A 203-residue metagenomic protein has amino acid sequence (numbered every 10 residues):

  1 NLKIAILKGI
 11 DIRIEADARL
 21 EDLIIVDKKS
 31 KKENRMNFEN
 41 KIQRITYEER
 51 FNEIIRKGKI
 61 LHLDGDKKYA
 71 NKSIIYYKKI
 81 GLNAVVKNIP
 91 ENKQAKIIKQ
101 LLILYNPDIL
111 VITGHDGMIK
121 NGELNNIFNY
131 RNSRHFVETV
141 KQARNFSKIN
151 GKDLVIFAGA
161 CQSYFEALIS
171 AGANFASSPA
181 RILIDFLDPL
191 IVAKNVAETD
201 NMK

Functional and structural regions predicted by a protein language model:
L2-E21: Basic/aromatic-rich interaction segments and small domains that mediate binding to polyanionic partners
K29-N88: Long, low-complexity intrinsically disordered regions
L82-I103: Functional beta-strand-loop-alpha-helix junction segments that form "active/interaction loops" within catalytic
I89-E91, P179-P189: Short, acidic/turn-prone active-site loops that include or flank metal/cofactor- and phosphate-binding residues
A95-I97, D185-N195: Short, charged, surface-exposed secondary-structure boundary motifs
L102-H115, A173: Proline-aspartate-enriched helix->loop->beta-strand connector
I119-F136: A short, glycine/acidic-enriched catalytic loop
H135-I184: Catalytic cores of nucleophile-dependent amide-cleaving enzymes
